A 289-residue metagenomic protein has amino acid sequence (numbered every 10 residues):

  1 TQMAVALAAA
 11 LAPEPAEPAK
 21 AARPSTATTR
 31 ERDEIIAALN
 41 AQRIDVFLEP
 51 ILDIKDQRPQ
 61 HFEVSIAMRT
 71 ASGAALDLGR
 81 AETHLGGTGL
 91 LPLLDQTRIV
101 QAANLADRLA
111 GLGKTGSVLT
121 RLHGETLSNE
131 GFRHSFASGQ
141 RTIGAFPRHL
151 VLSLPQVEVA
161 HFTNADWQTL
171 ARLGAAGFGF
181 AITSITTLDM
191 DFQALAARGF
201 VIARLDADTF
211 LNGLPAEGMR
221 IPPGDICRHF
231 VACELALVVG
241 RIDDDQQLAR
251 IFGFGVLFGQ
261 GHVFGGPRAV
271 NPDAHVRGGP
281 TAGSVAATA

Functional and structural regions predicted by a protein language model:
Q2-D45, H84-G89, P272-A289: C-di-GMP signaling machinery
E17-T83, P267-R268: Active-site core of bacterial EAL-family cyclic-dinucleotide phosphodiesterase domains
P24, T28-R32, G87, D95 (+4 more regions): The cytosolic transmitter module of two-component sensor histidine kinases
T70-A75, I99, A103, S184 (+1 more regions): Short acidic-capped amphipathic helix/loop micro-motif used as an active-site/signal-coupling element
P92-N164, R241: Catalytic core of bacterial c-di-GMP phosphodiesterases, primarily the EAL and HD-GYP domains, capturing alpha-helical
A110, S128-T142, H161-L170, D189-I202 (+2 more regions): Distinct, well-ordered alpha-helical segments
S153-A160, F178, I182-A289: EAL-family c-di-GMP phosphodiesterase catalytic domain
